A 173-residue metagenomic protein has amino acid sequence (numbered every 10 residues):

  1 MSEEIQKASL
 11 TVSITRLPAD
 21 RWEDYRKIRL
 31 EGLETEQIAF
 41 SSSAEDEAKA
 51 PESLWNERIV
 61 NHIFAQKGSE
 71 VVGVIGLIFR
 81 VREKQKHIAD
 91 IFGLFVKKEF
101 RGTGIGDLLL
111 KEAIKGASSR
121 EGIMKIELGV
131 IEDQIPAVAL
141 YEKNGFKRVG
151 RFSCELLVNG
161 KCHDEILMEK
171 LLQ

Functional and structural regions predicted by a protein language model:
M1-D20, K27, E31, I166 (+1 more regions): Conserved N-terminal entry element of GNAT/NAT acetyltransferase domains
A19-W22, R26-E99, L110-E112, G116 (+2 more regions): Acetyl-CoA-dependent GNAT
I91-L94, I126-V130: Conserved hydrophobic beta-strand within the GNAT/NAT acetyltransferase core sheet that lines the active-site cleft
F100, S118, L140-Y141, F146: Conserved hydrophobic/aromatic "anchor" residues that stabilize well-ordered secondary structure elements
G104: Conserved G/P- and acidic residue-centered "switch" motifs that form tight phosphate/ATP-binding loops in soluble
A117-G129: Conserved GNAT acetyl-CoA-binding A-motif
M124, I131-V138, E142-N144, G150-Q173: C-terminal "cap" of GNAT-fold acetyltransferases
